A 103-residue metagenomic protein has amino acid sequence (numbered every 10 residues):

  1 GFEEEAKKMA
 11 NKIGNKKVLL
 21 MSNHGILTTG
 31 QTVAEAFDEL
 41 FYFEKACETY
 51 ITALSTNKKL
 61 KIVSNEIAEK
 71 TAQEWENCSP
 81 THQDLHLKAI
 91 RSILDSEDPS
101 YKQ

Functional and structural regions predicted by a protein language model:
G1-K12: Glycine- and Gly-Pro-enriched alpha-helical subdomains that act as flexible, kink-prone "lid/hinge" or packing modules
N15-Q103: A conserved C-terminal secondary-structure "cap"
